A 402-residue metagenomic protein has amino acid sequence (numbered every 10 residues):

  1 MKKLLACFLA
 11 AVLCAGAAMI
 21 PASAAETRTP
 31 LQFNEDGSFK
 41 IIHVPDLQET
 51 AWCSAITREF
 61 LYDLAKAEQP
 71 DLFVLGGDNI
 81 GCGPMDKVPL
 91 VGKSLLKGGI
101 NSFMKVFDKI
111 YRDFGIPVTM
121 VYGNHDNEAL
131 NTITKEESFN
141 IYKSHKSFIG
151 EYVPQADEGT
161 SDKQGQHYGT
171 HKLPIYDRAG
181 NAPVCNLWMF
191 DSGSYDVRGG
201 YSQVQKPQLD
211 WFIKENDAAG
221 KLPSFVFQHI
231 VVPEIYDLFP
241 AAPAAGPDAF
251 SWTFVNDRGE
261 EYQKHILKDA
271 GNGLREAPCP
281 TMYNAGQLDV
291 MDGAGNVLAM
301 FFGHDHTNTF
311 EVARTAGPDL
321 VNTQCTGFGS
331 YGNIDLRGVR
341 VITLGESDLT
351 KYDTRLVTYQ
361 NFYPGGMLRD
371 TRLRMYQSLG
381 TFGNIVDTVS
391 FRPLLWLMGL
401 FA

Functional and structural regions predicted by a protein language model:
A15-T27: Sec-dependent signal peptide cleavage junction
A24-I100, K105-V106: N-terminal active-site segment of His-dependent metallophosphoesterases
A25-T57, D217-A218, F227-P240, A244-A245 (+2 more regions): Mobile, glycine- and charge-enriched loop segments and immediately flanking short secondary-structure elements within
T27, S94-A219, A249-S251, L320 (+1 more regions): Extended active-site neighborhood of metal-dependent phosphoesterases/phosphodiesterases
S38-Q48, V184-S194, F227, D319-C325: Active-site-proximal beta-strand elements of phosphoester/diester hydrolases
T50-W52, G81-P84, M120-T132, Y195-R198 (+4 more regions): Active-site environment of divalent metal-dependent phosphoester hydrolases
Q69-L72, N186-W188, G199-T309: His/acidic metal-ligating clusters that form di-metal
P174-D177, N181, L187, G273 (+3 more regions): Binuclear metal-dependent phosphoesterase catalytic core
